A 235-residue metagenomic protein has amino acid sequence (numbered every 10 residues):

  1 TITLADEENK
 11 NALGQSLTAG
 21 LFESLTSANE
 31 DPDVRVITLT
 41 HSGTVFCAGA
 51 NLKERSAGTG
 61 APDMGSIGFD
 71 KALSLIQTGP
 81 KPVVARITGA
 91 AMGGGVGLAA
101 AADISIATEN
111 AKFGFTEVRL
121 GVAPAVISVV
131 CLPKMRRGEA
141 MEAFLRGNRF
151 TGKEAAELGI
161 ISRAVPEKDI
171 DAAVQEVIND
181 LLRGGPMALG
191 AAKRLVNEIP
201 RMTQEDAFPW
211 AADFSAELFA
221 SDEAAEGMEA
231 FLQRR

Functional and structural regions predicted by a protein language model:
T1-S42, S74: Conserved CoA-thioester-binding segment of acyl-CoA-metabolizing enzymes
I2, D6, G20-L21, L39 (+6 more regions): Terminal peptide-recognition signature
S16-G20, G68, L75, A173 (+4 more regions): Charged catalytic carboxylate motif
A19, D33, H41-I76, A91 (+1 more regions): Glycine- (often His-adjacent) and acidic-residue-rich active-site loop that binds/positions the CoA thioester
D31, G79-P80, R234: Acidic-histidine catalytic/liganding microenvironments
S74-P186, S221, E226-E229: Crotonase-fold acyl-CoA enzyme core
A143-F144, A155, L195-I199, F214-F219: Helix-loop "lid/cap" segments that line or gate small-molecule binding pockets
